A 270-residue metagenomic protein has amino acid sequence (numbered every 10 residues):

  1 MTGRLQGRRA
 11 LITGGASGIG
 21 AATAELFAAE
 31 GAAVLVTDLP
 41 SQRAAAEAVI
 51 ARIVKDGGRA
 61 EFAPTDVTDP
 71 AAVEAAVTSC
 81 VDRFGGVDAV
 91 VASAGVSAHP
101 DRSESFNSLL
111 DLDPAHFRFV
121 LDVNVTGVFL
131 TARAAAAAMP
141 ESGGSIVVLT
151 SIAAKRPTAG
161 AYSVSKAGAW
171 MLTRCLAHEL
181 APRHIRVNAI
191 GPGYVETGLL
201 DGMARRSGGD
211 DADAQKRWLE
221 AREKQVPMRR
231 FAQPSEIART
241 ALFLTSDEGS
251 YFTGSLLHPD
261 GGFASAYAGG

Functional and structural regions predicted by a protein language model:
G3-L35: Canonical Rossmann dinucleotide-binding motif of NAD(H)/NADP(H)-dependent dehydrogenases/reductases, specifically
A32-A48: Conserved glycine-rich Rossmann-like NAD(P)H-binding loop of the short-chain dehydrogenase/reductase
G95, L242, T253-G270: Short C-terminal tail/terminal secondary-structure segment of NAD(P)H-dependent dehydrogenase/reductase domains
D101-L109, D113-R118, R222: Substrate-binding pocket helix/loop in short-chain dehydrogenase/reductase
L110-F129, V147, A169: Catalytic Tyr-X3-Lys loop
A132, S165, T173: Active-site helix of classical SDR
A137, H178-P182, S250: Alpha-helical segment proximal to the catalytic Tyr-Lys
S151: Residue(s) in the substrate-gating loop at a strand-loop-helix junction that position the organic substrate next
